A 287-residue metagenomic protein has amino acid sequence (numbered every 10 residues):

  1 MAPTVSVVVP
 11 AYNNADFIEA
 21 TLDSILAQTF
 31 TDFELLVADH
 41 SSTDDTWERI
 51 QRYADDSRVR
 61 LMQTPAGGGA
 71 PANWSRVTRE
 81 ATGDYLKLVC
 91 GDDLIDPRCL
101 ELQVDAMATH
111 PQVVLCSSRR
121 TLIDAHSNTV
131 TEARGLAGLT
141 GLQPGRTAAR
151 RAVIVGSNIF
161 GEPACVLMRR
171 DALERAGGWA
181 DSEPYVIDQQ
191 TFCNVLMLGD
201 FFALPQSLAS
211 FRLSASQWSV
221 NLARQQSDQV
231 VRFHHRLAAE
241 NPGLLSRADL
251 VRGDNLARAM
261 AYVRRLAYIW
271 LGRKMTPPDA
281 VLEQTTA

Functional and structural regions predicted by a protein language model:
P3-S6, E34, Q190: Cell-envelope/extracellular polymer assembly enzymes that use nucleotide-activated donors
N14-A27: Short, well-formed alpha-helical segments that are part of the catalytic scaffolds of diverse glycosyltransferases
D16-E19, D44-R52, L94, R98: Acidic helix N-cap motif at the loop->helix transition within catalytic regions of sugar-transfer enzymes
S24, T31, D39-E48, A66-G67 (+1 more regions): A conserved acidic beta->alpha catalytic loop
T64-A81, L102: Glycine-rich, basic loop-to-helix element that forms the pyrophosphate-binding segment of sugar-nucleotide handling
R79, D96, S118, L136-F233: Conserved nucleotide-sugar donor-binding catalytic segment
L86: Short aromatic/hydrophobic "clamp" motif used to bind/position activated sugar donors
R98-E132: Conserved donor NDP-sugar-binding/catalytic core segment of glycosyltransferases
